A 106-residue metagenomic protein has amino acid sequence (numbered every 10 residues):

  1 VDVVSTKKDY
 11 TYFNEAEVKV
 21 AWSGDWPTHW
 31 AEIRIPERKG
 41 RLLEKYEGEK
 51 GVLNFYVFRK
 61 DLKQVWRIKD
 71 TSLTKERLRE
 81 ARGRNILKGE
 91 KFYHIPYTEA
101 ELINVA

Functional and structural regions predicted by a protein language model:
V1-V4, W66-I68: Short, solvent-exposed polar/charged micro-motifs at secondary-structure junctions
D2-W22: Active-site beta-strand-loop-beta-strand hairpin of nuclease catalytic cores that positions key catalytic residues
K8-Y10, S23, L62-K63, L73 (+1 more regions): Generic "edge-of-domain/loop-turn" microfeature
D9, E17, K50, L62-K63 (+2 more regions): Intrinsic-disorder/low-complexity loop/linker signature
Y10, E44, N54-Y56, K91 (+1 more regions): Intrinsically disordered, low-complexity segments enriched in small/polar residues
V20-E47: Mg2+/Mn2+-dependent nuclease catalytic core
L42-L73: Nucleic-acid nuclease catalytic cores
V65-A106: Intrinsically disordered, low-complexity terminal regions enriched in charged/polar residues
